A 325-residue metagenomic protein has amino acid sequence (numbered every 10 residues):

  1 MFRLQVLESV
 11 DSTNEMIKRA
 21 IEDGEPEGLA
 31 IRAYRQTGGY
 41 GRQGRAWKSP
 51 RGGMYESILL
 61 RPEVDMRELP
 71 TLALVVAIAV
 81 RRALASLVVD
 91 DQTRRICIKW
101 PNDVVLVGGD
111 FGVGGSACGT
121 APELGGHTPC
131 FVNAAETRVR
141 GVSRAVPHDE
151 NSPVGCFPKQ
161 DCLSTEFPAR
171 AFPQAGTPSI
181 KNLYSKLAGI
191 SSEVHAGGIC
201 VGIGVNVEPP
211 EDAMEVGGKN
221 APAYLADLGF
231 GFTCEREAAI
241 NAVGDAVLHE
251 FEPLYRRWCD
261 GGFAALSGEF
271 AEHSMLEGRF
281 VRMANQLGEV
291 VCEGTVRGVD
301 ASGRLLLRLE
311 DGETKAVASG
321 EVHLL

Functional and structural regions predicted by a protein language model:
M1-R95, V105-L106, D110-N133, V139-A145 (+3 more regions): N-terminal lobe of the biotin/lipoate ligase/transferase fold
Y34-Q36, V107-G109, E193, R282-Q286 (+1 more regions): A generic structural motif
E56-I58, N102-V104, I190-S192, V201-V205: A structural signal for short, well-ordered beta-strand segments
K99-L106, K186: Glycine- and Gly-Pro-enriched alpha-helical subdomains that act as flexible, kink-prone "lid/hinge" or packing modules
E193-L228, C234: Short, acidic (Asp/Glu-rich) active-site segment that either coordinates a divalent metal cofactor
L228-E289: Conserved, helical-rich catalytic subdomain that frames metal- and/or nucleotide-binding sites in enzyme alpha/beta
E277-L325: Conserved RNA-binding domains used in RNP assembly and mRNA/RNA metabolism
